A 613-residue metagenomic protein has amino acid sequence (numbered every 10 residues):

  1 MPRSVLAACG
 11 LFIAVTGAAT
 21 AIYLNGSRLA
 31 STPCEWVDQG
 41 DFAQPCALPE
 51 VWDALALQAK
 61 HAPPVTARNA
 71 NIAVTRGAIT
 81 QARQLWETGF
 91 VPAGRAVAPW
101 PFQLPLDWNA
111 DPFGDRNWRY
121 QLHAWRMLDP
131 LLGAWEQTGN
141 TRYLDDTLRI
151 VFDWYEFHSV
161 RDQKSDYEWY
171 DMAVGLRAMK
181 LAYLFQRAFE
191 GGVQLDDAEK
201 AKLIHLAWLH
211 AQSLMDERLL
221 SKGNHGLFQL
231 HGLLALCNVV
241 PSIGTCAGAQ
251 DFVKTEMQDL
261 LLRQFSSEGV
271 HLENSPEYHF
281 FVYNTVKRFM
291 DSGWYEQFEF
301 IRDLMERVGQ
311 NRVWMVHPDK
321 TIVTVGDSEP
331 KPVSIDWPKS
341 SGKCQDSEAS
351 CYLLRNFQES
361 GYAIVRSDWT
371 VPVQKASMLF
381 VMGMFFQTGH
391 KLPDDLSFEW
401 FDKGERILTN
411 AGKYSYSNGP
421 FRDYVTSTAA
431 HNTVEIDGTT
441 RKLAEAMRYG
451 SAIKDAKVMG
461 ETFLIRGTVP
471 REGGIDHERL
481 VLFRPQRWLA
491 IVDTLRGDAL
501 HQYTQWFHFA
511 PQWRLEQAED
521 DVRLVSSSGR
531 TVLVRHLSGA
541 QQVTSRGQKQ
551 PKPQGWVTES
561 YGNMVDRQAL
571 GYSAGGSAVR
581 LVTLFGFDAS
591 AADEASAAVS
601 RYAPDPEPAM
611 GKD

Functional and structural regions predicted by a protein language model:
M1-F12: N-terminal Sec-pathway targeting helices
A14-Y23: Hydrophobic alpha-helical membrane-insertion segments, chiefly the h-region of N-terminal signal peptides
Y23-P101: Extreme N-terminal leader/anchor segments
F90-Q121, L132-T138: Asp/Glu-centered strand-loop micro-motifs enriched in Gly/Pro and often flanked by an aromatic residue
D111, P130, E217, V365-D368 (+9 more regions): Structured loops at beta-to-helix junctions and adjacent beta-edge loops in soluble globular domains
D115-M305: Aromatic-lined, polymer-binding surfaces characteristic of secreted/periplasmic polysaccharide-degrading enzymes
R116, Y416-D613: CBM-like, beta-strand-rich accessory domains located in the C-terminal region of large, secreted polysaccharide-active
S266-T409, K413, V458-L464, G575 (+2 more regions): Carbohydrate-active enzyme catalytic cores, enriched for enzymes that act on polyanionic acidic polysaccharides
